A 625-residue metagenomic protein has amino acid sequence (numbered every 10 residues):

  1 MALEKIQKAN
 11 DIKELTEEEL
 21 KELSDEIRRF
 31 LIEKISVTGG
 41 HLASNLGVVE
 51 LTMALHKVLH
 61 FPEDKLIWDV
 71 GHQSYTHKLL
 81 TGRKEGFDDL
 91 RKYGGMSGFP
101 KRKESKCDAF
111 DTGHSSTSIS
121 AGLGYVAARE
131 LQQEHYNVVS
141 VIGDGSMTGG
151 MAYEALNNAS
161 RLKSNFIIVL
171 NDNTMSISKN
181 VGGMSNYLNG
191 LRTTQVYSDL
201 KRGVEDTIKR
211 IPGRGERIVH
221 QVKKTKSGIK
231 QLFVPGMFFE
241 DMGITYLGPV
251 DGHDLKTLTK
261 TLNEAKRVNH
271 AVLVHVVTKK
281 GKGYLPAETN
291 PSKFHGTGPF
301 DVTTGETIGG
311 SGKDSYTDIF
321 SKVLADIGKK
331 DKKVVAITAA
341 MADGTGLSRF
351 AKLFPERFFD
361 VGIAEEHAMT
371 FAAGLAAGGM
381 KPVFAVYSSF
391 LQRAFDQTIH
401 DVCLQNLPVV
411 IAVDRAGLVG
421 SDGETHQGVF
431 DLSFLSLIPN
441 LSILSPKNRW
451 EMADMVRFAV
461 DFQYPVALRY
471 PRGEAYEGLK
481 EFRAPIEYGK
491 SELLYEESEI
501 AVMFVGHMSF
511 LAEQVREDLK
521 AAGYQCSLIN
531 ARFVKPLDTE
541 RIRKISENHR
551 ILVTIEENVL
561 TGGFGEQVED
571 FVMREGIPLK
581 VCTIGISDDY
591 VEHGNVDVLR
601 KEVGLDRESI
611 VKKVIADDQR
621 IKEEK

Functional and structural regions predicted by a protein language model:
M1-L80, F238-L258, V268, H275-T278: N-terminal amphipathic, basic-rich helices that act as targeting or association modules
H41-L162, Y316, K333-V334, T338-A339 (+1 more regions): Cofactor-binding active-site loop characterized by glycine-rich and histidine/acidic residues
K65, H270, T278-Q392, Q397-L407 (+5 more regions): Non-catalytic terminal/interface segments that mediate subunit docking, oligomerization, and allosteric communication
G86-M96, R161-M175, V196-D199, C403-R415: A glycine-rich helix N-cap at a beta->alpha junction
T174-F320: Long, well-ordered, tryptophan-enriched scaffold segments
I218-P286, P408-V413, L432-E481, R607-K625: Structural signature of the thiamine diphosphate
K260-N263, H295-G296, S315-K330, G346-K352 (+5 more regions): Glycine-/acidic-rich phosphate or pyrophosphate-binding loops and their flanking alpha/beta elements
P299-T303, T307-G312, G420-D422, S442 (+1 more regions): Peripheral docking tails and interdomain loops at the edges of cofactor- or intermediate-handling domains
